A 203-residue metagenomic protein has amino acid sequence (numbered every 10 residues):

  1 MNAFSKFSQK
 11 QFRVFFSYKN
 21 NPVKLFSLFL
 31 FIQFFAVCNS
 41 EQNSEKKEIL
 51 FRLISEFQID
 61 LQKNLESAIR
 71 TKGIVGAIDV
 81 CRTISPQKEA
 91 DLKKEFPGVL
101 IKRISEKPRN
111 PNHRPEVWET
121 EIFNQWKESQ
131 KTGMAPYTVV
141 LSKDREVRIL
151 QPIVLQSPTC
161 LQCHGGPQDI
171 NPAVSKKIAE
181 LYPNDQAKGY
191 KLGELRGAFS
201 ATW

Functional and structural regions predicted by a protein language model:
F4-F26: Bacterial N-terminal signal peptides that target proteins for export
L28-I32: Hydrophobic helical h-region of N-terminal Sec-dependent signal peptides in bacterial secretory/periplasmic proteins
A36-V37: C-terminal motif of bacterial Sec signal peptides marking the signal peptidase cleavage site
E41-T159, D169-W203: Extracytoplasmic c-type cytochrome modules immediately beyond a signal peptide or single-pass transmembrane anchor
Q162: Short, cysteine/histidine-rich loop/knuckle motifs that typically chelate Zn2+
G166: Cys/His-rich metal-chelating microdomains
